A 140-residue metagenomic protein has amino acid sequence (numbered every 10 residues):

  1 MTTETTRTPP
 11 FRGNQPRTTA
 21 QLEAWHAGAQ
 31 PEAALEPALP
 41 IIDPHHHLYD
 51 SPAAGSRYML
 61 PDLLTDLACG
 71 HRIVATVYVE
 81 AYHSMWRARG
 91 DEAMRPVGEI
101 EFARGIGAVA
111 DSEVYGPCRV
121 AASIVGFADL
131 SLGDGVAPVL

Functional and structural regions predicted by a protein language model:
T2-L140: Helix-coil boundary/capping segments in enzymes
